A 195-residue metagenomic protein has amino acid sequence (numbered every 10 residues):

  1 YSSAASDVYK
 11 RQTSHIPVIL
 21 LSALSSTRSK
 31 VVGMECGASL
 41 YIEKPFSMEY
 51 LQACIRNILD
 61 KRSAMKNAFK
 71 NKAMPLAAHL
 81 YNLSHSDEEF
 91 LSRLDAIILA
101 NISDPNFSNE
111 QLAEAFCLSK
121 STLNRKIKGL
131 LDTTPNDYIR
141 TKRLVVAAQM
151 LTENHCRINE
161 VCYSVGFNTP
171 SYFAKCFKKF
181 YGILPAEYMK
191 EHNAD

Functional and structural regions predicted by a protein language model:
Y1-A5, Y9: Single conserved hydrophobic/aromatic residue that forms the stacking wall/gate of nucleotide- or nucleobase-binding
Q12-P17, H155: His-Asp phosphorelay/catalytic-motif detector in bacterial-type signaling
S14, S25-I42, A53: Alpha4 helix (beta4-alpha4-beta5 surface) of REC/receiver domains from two-component response regulators
S29, F46-I55, L59, N67: C-terminal output helix
D95-F107, I127, L131, A148-R157 (+2 more regions): Basic, amphipathic alpha-helical hairpins
N109-I139, S164-L184: Basic/polar phosphate-binding segments, predominantly the helix-turn-helix DNA-binding elements of transcriptional
G129-N168, K190-D195: Terminal helix-turn-helix DNA-binding modules in bacterial transcription factors
